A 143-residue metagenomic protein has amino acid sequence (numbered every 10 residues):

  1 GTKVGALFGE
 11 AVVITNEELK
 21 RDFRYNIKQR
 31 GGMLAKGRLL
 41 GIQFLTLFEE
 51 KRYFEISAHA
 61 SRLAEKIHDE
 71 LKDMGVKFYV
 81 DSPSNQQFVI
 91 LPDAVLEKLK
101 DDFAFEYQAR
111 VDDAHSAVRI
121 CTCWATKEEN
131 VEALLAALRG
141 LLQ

Functional and structural regions predicted by a protein language model:
G1-Q86: Active-site C-terminal subdomain of aminotransferase-like
E65, L71-L142: Conserved C-terminal alpha-helix-loop-beta "cap" of PLP-dependent enzymes that closes/shapes the active-site mouth
